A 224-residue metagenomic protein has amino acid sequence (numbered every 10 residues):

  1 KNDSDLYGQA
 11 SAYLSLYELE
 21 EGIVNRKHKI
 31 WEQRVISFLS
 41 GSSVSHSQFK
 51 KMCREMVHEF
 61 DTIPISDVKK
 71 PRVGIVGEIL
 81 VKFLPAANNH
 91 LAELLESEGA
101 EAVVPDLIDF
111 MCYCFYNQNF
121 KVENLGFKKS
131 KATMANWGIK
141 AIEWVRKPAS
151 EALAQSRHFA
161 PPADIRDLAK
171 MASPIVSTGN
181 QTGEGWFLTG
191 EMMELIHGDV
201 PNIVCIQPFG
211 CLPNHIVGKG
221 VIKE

Functional and structural regions predicted by a protein language model:
K1-E224: An N-terminal assembly and electron-transfer interface module characteristic of large anaerobic redox and radical
